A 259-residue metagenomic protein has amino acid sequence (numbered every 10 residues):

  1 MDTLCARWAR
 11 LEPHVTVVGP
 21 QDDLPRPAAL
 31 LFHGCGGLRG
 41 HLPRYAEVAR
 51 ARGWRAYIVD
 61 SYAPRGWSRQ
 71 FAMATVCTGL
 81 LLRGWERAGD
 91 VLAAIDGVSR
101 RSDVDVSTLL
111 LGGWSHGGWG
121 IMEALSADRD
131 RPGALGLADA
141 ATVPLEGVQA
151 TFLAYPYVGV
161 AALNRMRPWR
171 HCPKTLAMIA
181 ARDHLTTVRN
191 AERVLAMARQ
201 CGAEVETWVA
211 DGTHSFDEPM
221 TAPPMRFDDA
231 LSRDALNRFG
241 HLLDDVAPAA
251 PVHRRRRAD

Functional and structural regions predicted by a protein language model:
M1-Q21, L111, H116-G117, M122 (+2 more regions): An N-terminal hydrophobic leader/cap segment in hydrolases
L4-G19, P25-V104, W119, F216-R226 (+1 more regions): Serine-hydrolase catalytic machinery in alpha/beta-hydrolase-like enzymes
L31-G36, P156, A180-A181: Glycine-rich His-Gly loop
E86-R170: Primarily recognizes the serine-hydrolase "nucleophile elbow" in alpha/beta-hydrolase and SGNH/GDSL folds
H171, A177-I179: Short beta-strand/loop motif that positions the catalytic acidic residue of the alpha/beta-hydrolase fold
A181-H184, G212-T213: Acidic beta-to-alpha connecting loop that harbors the catalytic carboxylate
H184-R193: Conserved alpha/beta-hydrolase "acid-adjacent" motif
E204-D259: C-terminal catalytic histidine-bearing segment of alpha/beta-hydrolase fold enzymes
